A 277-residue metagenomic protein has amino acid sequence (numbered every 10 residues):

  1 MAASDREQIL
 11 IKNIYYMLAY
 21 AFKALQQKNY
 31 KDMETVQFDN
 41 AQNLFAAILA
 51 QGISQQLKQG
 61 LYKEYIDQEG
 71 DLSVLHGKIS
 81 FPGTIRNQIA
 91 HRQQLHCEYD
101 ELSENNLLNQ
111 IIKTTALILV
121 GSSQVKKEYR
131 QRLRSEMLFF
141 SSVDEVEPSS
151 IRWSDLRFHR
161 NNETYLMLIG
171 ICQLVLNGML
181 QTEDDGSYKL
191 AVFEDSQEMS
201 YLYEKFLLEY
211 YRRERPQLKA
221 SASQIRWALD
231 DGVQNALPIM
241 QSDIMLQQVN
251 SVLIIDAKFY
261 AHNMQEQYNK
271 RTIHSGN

Functional and structural regions predicted by a protein language model:
M1-Y188: Terminal, charged accessory segments of proteins
A2-A3, S196-N277: Catalytic core segments in nucleotide and nucleic-acid processing enzymes
M167, L176-R212: Solvent-exposed, charged helical/coil patches that constitute nucleic-acid or partner-interaction surfaces
